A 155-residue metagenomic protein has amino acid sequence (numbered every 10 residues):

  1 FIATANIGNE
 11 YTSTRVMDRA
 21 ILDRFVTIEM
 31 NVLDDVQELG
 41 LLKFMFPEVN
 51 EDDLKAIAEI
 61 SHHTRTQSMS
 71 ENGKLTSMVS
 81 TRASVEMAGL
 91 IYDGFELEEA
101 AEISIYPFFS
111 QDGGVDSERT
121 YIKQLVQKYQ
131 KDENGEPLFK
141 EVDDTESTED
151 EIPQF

Functional and structural regions predicted by a protein language model:
F1-F155: C-terminal regulatory/interaction module of P-loop NTP-utilizing enzymes
